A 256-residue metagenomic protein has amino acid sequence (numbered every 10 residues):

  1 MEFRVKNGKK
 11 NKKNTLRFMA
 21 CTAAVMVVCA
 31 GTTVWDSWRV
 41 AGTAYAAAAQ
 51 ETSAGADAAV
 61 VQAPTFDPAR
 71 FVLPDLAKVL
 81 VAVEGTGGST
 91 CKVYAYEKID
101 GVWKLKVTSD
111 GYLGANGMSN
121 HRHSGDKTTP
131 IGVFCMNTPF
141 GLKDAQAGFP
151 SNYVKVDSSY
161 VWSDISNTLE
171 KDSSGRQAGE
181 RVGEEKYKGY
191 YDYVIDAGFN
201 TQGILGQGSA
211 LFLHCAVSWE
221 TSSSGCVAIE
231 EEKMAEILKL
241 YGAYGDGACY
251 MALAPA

Functional and structural regions predicted by a protein language model:
M1-S53: Gram-positive cell-envelope targeting signals
G55-S223, M234-G245, C249-A256: Cell wall/extracellular polymer interaction/catalysis modules
C226: Short cysteine clusters
I229: A conserved hydrophobic position in a structured secondary element of the catalytic/binding core that shapes
